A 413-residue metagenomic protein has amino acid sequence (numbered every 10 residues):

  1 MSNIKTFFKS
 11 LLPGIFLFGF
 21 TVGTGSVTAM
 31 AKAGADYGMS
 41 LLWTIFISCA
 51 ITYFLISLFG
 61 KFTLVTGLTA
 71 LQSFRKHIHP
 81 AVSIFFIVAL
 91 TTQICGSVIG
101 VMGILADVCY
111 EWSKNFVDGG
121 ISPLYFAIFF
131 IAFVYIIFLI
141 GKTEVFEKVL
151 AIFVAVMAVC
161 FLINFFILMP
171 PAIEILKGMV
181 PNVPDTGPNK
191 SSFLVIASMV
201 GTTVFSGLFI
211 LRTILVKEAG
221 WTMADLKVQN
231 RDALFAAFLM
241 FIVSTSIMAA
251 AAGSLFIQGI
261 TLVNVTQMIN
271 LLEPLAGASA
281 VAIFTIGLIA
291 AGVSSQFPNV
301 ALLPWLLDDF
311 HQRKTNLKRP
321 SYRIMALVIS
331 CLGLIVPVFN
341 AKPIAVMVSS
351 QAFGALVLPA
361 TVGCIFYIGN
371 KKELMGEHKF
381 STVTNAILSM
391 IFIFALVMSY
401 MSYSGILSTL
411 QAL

Functional and structural regions predicted by a protein language model:
M1-S26, V195, W221-K227, R231 (+1 more regions): Membrane-interface "cap" regions at the ends of multi-pass membrane proteins
L17, T44-R75, F85-I99, A251: Juxtamembrane transmembrane-helix boundary signature
M30-G34, L58-V82, C109-S113, V117 (+3 more regions): Flexible loop linkers connecting adjacent transmembrane helices in multi-pass alpha-helical membrane transporters
Y53-V65, V216, F238-Q267: Extracellular/periplasmic helix-exit of transmembrane alpha-helices
S83-V117, G292-F310, K342-S349, L396: Hydrophobic transmembrane alpha-helices that form the core helical bundles of multi-pass secondary transporters
S113-L139, V156-F161, F165, N316-I335 (+1 more regions): Transmembrane alpha-helical segments of multi-pass small-molecule transport proteins
F129, F138-P170, F353-L358, F380-N385 (+1 more regions): Membrane-interface loop-to-helix entry segments
A155-P184, I196-I214, C364-E373, M398-L410: Hydrophobic alpha-helical segments and their helix-loop junctions in multi-pass secondary transporters
